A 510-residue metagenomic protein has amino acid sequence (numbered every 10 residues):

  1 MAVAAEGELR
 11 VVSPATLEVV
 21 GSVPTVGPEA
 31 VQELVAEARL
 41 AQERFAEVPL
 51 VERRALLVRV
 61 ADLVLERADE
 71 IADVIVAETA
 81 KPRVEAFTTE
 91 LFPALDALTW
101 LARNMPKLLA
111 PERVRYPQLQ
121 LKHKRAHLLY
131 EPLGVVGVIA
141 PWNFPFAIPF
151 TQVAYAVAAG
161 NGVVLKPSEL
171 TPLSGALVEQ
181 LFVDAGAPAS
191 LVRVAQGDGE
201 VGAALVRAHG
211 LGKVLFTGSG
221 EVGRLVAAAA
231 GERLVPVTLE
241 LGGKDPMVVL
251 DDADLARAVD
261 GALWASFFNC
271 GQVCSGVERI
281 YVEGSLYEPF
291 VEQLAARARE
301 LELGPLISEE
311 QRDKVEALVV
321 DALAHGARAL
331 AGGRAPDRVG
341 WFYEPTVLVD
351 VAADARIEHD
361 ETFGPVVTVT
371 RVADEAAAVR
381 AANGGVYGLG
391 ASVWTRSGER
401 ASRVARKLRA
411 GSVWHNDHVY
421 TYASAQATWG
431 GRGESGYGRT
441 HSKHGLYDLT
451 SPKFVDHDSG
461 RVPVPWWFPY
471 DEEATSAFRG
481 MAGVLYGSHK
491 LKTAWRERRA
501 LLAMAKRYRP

Functional and structural regions predicted by a protein language model:
M1-K124, L303, W495-P510: N-terminal Rossmann-like NAD(P)+-binding subdomain of aldehyde/semialdehyde dehydrogenases
E6-L9, V277, L389: Short loop/turn microsegments at loop-to-beta-strand junctions
S13-V23, L211, V248, A335 (+1 more regions): Conserved C-terminal structural/oligomerization subdomain of aldehyde/semialdehyde dehydrogenase
P14, P28-V31, L50, A68 (+5 more regions): Residues at or immediately preceding the N-termini of alpha-helices
L17, R53, I75, L98 (+9 more regions): Residue-level signal for inorganic ion chemistry
Q42, A46, A61-V64, A68 (+19 more regions): Structural signal for hydrophobic packing residues in well-ordered secondary-structure cores of soluble enzyme domains
R115-R257, V372, R498-R499: Rossmann-like NAD(P) dinucleotide-binding subdomain of oxidoreductase/dehydrogenase enzymes
G186, E221-A352, H415, K490-T493 (+1 more regions): ALDH superfamily catalytic-core signature
